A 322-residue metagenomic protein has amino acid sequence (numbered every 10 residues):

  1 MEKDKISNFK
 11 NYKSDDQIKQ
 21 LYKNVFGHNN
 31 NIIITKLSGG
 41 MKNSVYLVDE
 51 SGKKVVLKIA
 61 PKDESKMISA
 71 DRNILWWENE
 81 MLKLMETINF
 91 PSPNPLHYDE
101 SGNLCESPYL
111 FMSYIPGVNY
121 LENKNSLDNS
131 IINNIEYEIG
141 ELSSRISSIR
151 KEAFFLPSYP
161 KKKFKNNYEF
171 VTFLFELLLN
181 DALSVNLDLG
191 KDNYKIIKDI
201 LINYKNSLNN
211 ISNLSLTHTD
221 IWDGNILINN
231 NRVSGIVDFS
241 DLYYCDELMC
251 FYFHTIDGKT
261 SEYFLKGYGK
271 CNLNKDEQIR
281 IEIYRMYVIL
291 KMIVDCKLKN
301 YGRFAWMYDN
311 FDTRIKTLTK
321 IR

Functional and structural regions predicted by a protein language model:
K3-K13: Basic, amphipathic N-terminal segments that precede the first structured/catalytic domain
I6-N8, M292-R322: ATP/Mg2+ or Mg2+-diphosphate-binding catalytic cores that bind nucleotide phosphates or diphosphates via glycine-rich
K13-N29, I131-Y137, S144-H218, K266-G269 (+1 more regions): An alpha-helical support segment within catalytic cores of ATP-dependent transferases
T35-F170, L187: ATP-binding pocket architecture of kinase catalytic cores
G52, S107, S212-L214, R232: Conserved catalytic motifs of the protein kinase core domain
K58-I59, L96-H97, F155-Y159, L216-T219 (+3 more regions): Short beta-strand segments
L214-T217, W222-E282: Active-site Asp-x-Gly
E282-K291: Hydrophobic alpha-helical segments that form the core of small-molecule binding pockets and/or dimer interfaces
